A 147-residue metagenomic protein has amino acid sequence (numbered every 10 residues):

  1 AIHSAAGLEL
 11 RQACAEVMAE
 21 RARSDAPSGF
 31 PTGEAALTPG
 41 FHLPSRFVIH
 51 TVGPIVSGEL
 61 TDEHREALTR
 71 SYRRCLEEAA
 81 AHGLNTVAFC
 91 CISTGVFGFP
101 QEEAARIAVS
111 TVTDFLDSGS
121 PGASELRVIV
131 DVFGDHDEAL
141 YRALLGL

Functional and structural regions predicted by a protein language model:
A1-L147: Macrodomain-like recognition of ADP-ribose-binding/processing modules
